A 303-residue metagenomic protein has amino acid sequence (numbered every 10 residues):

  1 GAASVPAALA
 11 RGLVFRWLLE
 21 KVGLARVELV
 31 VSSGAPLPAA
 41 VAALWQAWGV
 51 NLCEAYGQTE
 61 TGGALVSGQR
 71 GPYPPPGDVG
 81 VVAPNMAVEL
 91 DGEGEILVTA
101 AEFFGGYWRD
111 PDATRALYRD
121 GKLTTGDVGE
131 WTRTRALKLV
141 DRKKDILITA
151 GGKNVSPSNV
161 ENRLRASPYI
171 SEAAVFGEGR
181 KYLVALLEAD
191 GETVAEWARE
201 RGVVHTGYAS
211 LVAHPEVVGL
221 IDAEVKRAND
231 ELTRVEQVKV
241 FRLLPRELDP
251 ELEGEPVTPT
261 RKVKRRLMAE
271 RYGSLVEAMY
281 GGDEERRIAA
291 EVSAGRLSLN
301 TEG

Functional and structural regions predicted by a protein language model:
G1-P74, A87: Gly/Ser/Thr-rich phosphate-binding loop
G1-V27, G191-N229: Alpha-helical "lid/cap" subdomains adjacent to substrate-binding clefts that gate access and reposition the ligand
G34, G57, G80, D127 (+1 more regions): Active-site glycine-centered loops adjacent to acidic/histidine catalytic or metal-binding residues that shape
V82, E89-T149: Conserved ATP-binding/catalytic segment of the ANL
F103, A136-R165, V194-P215, V235-E236 (+2 more regions): Adenylate-forming
F103, L117-T134, A150-V175, D222 (+1 more regions): Core catalytic subdomain of AMP-forming adenylate-forming
V128, S167-T193, N229: C-terminal boundary motif of the adenylate-forming
E172, V225-G303: Conserved C-terminal "lid"/linker of ANL adenylate-forming enzymes
